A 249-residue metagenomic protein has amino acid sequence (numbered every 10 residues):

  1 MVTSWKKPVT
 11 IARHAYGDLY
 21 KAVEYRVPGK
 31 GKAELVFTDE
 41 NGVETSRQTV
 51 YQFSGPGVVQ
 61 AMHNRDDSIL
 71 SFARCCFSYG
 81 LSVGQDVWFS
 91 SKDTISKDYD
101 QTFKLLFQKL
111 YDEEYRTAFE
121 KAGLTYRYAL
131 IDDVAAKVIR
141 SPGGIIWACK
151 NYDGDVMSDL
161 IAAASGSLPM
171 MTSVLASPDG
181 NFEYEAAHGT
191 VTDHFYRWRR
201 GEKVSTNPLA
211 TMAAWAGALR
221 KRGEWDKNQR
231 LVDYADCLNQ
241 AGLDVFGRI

Functional and structural regions predicted by a protein language model:
M1-T45, Y152, V156: N-terminal glycine-rich phosphate/adenylate-binding segment common to multiple enzyme folds
S4-P8, K32-A33, V83-D86, K121-L124 (+4 more regions): Short coil/turn connectors at secondary-structure junctions
A12, S90-K92, A129, W147-N151: Generic beta-strand/beta-sheet core signal
K21-R26, D98-F103, V138-S141, S158-A162: Short acidic, glycine/serine/threonine-rich loops at helix termini
L35-A129: Glycine-rich phosphate/diphosphate-binding loop of Rossmann-like nucleotide-binding domains
A129-V138: Glycine-rich oxoanion-binding loops at beta->alpha junctions
V138-C237, D244-F246: Glycine-rich phosphate/nucleotide-binding loop
